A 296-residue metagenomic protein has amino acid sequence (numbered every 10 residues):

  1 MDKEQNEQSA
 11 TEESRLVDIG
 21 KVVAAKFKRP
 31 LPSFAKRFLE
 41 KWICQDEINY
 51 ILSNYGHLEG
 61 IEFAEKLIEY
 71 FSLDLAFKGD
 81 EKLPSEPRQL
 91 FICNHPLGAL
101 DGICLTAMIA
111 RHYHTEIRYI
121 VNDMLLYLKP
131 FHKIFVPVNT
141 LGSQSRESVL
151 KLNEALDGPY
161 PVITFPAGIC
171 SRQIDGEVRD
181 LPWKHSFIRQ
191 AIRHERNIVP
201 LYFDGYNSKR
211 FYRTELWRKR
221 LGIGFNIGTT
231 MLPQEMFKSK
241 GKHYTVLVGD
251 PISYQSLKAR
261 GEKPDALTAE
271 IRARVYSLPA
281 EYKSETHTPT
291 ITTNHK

Functional and structural regions predicted by a protein language model:
M1-Q89, L100-C104, H114, L125 (+2 more regions): Membrane-anchoring hydrophobic helices of lipid-metabolizing enzymes
D2, L150-K296: Non-catalytic C-terminal accessory region of glycerolipid acyltransferases and related lyso-lipid remodeling enzymes
S53, K66-S72, V138-Q144, G176-E177: Short, flexible loop segments at the rims of nucleotide/cofactor-binding pockets, characterized by
F71-F77, R146, G228-T230: Short gly/ser/thr-rich secondary-structure transition/capping motifs
L90-I92, F135, I163-F165: Structural motif
H95: Active-site pocket-lining segments that scaffold enzyme catalytic pockets across diverse folds
I103-I109, L150, V178: "Short basic amphipathic alpha-helical interaction patches in structured regions
R111-D157: Conserved nucleotide-cofactor-binding alpha/beta core module
